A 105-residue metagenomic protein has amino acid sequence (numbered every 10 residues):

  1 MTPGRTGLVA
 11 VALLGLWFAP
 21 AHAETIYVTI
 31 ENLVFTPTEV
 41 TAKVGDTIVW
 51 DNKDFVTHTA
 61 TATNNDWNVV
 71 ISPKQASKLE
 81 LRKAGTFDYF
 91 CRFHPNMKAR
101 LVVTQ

Functional and structural regions predicted by a protein language model:
T2-G4, L13, F18-Q105: Extracytoplasmic copper-binding redox domains, predominantly the cupredoxin/blue-copper superfamily
